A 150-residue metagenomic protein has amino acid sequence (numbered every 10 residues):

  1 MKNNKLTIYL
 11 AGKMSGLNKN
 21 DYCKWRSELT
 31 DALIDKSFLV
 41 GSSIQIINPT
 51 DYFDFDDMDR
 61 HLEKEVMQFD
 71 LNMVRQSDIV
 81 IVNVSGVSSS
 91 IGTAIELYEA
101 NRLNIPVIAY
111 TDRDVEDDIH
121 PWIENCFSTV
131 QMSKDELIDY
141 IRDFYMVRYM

Functional and structural regions predicted by a protein language model:
M1-M150: Conserved catalytic or regulatory cores that recognize and/or transform ribose-phosphate-containing ligands
